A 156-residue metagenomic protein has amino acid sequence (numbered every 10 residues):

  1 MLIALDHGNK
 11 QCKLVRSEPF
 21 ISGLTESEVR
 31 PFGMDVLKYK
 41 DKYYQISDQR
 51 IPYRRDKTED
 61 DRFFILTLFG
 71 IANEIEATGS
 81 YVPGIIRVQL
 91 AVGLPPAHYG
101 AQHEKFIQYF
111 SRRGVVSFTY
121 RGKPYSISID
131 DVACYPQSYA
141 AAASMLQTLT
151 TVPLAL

Functional and structural regions predicted by a protein language model:
M1-A155: Nucleotide/phosphate-binding catalytic cleft detector across ATP-hydrolyzing and phosphate-transferring enzymes
